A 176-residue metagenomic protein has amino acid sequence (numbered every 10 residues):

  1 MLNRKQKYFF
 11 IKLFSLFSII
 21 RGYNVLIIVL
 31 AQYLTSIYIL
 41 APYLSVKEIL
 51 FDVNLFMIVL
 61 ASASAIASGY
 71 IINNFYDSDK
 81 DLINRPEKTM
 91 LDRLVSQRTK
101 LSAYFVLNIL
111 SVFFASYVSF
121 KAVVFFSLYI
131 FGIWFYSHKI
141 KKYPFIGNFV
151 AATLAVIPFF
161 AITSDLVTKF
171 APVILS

Functional and structural regions predicted by a protein language model:
M1-S176: Multi-pass alpha-helical membrane architecture of UbiA-family and related isoprenoid/lipid prenyltransferases
